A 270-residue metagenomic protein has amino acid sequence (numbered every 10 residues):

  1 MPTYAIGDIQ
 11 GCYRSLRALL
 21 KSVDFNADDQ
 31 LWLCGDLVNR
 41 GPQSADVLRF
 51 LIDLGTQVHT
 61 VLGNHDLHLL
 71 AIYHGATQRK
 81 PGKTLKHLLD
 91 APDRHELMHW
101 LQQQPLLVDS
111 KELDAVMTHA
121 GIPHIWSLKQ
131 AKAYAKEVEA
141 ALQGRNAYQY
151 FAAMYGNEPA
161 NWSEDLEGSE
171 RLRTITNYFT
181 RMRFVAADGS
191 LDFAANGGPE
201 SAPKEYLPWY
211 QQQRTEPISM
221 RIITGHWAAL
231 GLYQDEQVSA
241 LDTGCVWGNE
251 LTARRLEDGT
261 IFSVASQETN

Functional and structural regions predicted by a protein language model:
M1-L54, L67: N-terminal active-site segment of His-dependent metallophosphoesterases
P2-Q10, A115-G121, A240-L241: Active-site-proximal beta-strand elements of phosphoester/diester hydrolases
A5, L33, T60-V61, V116 (+2 more regions): Residue-level marker for buried hydrophobic side chains located in beta-strands that build the well-ordered beta-sheet
D8, D36, L51, G63-N64 (+5 more regions): Divalent metal-coordination and catalytic microenvironments
Q10-R14, N39-G41, H65-A71, I125 (+2 more regions): Active-site environment of divalent metal-dependent phosphoester hydrolases
V23-A27, L54, S110-E112, T215-I218: Glycine-rich phosphate-binding loop signature in dinucleotide/nucleotide-binding domains
A45-L48, D53-E170: Active-site neighborhood of divalent metal-dependent phosphoester bond hydrolases
A131-N270: Acidic, His/Gly-rich catalytic cores of divalent-metal-dependent hydrolytic chemistry
